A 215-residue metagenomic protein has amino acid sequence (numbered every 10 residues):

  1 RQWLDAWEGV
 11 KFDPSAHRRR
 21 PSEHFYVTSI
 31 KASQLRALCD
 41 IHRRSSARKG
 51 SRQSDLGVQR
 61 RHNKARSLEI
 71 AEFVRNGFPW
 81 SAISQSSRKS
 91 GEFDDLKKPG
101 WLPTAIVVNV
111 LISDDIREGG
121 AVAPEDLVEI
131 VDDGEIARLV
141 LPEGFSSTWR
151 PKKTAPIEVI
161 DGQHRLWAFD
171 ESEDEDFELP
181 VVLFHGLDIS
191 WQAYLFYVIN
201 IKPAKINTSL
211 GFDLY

Functional and structural regions predicted by a protein language model:
R1-V131, S147-T148: N-terminal extension/subdomain marker
P99-T104, V108, I112-D114, G119-Y215: Basic- and aromatic-enriched surface patches that contact anionic nucleotides/nucleic acids
